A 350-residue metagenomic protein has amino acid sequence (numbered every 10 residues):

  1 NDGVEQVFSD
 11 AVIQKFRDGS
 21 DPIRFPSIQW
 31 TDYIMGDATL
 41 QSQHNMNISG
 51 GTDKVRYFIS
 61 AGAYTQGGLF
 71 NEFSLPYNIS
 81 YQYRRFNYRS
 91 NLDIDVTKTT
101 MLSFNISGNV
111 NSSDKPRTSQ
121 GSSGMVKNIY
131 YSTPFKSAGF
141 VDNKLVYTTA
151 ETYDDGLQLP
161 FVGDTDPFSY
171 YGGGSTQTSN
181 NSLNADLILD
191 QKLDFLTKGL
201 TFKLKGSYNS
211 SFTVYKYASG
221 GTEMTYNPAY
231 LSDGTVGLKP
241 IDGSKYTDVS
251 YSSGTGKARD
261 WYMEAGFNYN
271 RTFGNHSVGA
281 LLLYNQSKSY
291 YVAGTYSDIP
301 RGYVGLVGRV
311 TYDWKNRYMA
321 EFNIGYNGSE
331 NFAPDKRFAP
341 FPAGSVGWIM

Functional and structural regions predicted by a protein language model:
A11-Q14, D18-D21, L69, N87 (+3 more regions): Outer-membrane beta-barrel proteins, especially TonB-dependent receptors
P22-G62, Q66-F70, I79-G163, T176-N180 (+4 more regions): Flexible loop and strand-edge segments within Gram-negative outer membrane beta-barrel domains
P26-S49, T133-A150, A218-I324, S329-A333: Outer-membrane beta-barrel transmembrane domain signature of Gram-negative proteins, especially the mid-to-C-terminal
Q41-N45, Y83-R89, N180-D186, D260-E264 (+3 more regions): Transmembrane beta-barrel architecture of outer-membrane proteins
M46-T52, S90-I94, A185-Q191, A265-Y269 (+2 more regions): Residues on the lipid-exposed face of transmembrane beta-strands in outer-membrane beta-barrel proteins
K54-Y57, T99-L102, F195-L200, N275-V278 (+1 more regions): Repeated loop/turn-to-beta-strand initiation elements of outer-membrane beta-barrel proteins
A61-A63, F104-V110, L204-S210, A280-Q286 (+2 more regions): Transmembrane beta-barrel strands of outer-membrane/channel proteins
F70-P76, P116-G121, Y215-G221, Y291-I299 (+1 more regions): Outer-membrane beta-barrel translocator domains and adjoining extracellular loop/strand segments of Gram-negative
